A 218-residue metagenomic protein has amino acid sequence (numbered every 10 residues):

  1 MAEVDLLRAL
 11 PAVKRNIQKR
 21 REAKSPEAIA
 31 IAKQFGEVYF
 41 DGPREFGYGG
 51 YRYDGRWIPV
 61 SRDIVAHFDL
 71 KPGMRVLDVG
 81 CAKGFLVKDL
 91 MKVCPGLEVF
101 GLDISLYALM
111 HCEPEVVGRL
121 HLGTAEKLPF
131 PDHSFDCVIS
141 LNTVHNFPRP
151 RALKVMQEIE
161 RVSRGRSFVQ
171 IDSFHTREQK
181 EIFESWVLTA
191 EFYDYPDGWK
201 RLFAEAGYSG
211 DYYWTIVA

Functional and structural regions predicted by a protein language model:
M1-F68, P72-P129, F147-K154, E158 (+2 more regions): Class I (Rossmann-like) S-adenosyl-L-methionine-dependent methyltransferase catalytic domain, capturing the SAM-binding
P131-H133: Glycine-rich phosphate-binding loop signature in dinucleotide/nucleotide-binding domains
D136: Conserved acidic residues
I139: A conserved beta-strand element that flanks and buttresses the S-adenosyl-L-methionine
T143: Hydrophobic adenine-recognition pocket in adenosine-nucleotide-binding enzymes
